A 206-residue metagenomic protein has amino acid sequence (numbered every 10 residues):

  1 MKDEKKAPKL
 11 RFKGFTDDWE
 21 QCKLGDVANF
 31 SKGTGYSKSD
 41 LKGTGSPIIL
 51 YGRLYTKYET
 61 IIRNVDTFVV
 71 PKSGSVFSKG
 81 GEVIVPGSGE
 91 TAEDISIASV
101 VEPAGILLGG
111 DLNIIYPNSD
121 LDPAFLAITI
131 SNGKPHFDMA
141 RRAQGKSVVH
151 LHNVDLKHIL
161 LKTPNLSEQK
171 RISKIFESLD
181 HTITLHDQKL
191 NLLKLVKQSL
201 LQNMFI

Functional and structural regions predicted by a protein language model:
M1-E20, N165-I206: Amphipathic alpha-helical segments with low aromatic content
K6-P8, I106-L112, A143-E168: A short glycine-rich beta-alpha junction/loop motif
R11-G33, H158: Non-catalytic DNA-recognition/assembly elements of restriction-modification systems
G25-S37, G52-G80: Sequence-specific dsDNA recognition surfaces
D26-A28, E59, V70, S78-K79 (+5 more regions): C-terminal accessory/regulatory regions appended to core domains
Y55-F68, V83-L108, A124-I128, F137-R141: Short, ligand-facing micro-motifs at secondary-structure edges
P117-D122: Ligand-binding loop in jelly-roll beta-barrel domains
